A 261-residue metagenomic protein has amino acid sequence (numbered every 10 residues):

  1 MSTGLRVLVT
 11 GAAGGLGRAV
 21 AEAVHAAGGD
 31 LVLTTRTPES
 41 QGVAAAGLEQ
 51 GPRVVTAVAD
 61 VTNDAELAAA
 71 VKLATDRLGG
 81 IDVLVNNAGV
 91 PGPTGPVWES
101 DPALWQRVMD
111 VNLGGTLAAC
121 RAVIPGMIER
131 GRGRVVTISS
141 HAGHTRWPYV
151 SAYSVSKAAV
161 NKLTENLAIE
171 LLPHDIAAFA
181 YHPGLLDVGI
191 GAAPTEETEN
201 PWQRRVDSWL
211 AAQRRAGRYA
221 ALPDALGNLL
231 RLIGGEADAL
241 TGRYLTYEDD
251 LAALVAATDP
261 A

Functional and structural regions predicted by a protein language model:
A13-G14: Conserved glycine-rich cofactor-binding loop
A27-V43: Conserved glycine-rich Rossmann-like NAD(P)H-binding loop of the short-chain dehydrogenase/reductase
G95-V97, L104-Q106: Substrate-binding pocket helix/loop in short-chain dehydrogenase/reductase
C120, S156: Active-site helix of classical SDR
P125, I169-E170: Alpha-helical segment proximal to the catalytic Tyr-Lys
S140: Residue(s) in the substrate-gating loop at a strand-loop-helix junction that position the organic substrate next
A180, V188, N200-A256: C-terminal helical subdomain
